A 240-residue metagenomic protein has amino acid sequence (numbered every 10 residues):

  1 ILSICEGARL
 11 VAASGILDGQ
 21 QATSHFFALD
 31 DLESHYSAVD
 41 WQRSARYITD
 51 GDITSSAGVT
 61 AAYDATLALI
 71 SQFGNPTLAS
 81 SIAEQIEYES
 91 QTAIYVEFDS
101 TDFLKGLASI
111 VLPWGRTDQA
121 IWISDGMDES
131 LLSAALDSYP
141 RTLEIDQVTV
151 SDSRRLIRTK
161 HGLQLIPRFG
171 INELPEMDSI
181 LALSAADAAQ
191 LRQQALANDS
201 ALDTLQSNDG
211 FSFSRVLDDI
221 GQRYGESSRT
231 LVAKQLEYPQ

Functional and structural regions predicted by a protein language model:
I1, R9-A13, L67-Q240: Extended, subdomain-level signal for the structured scaffold at the beginning of enzyme domains
I1-F27: Catalytic nucleophile loop
I1-I4, H25, V59, Y63 (+1 more regions): Solvent-exposed, acidic/flexible segments
I1-L2, T23, Q42, T54 (+1 more regions): Structural detector of well-ordered beta-strand residues that form the stable sheet scaffold of enzyme domains
D18-R43: A conserved active-site-flanking secondary-structure segment within enzyme catalytic domains
Q20, D50, M177-D178: Short, well-ordered alpha-helix to beta-strand connector turns
S37-A38, S56-G58, G162-L165: Short, surface-exposed amphipathic charged segments that create phosphate/polyanion-binding patches used for binding
D40-Q85: Contiguous mid-protein beta-loop-alpha structural module that forms a pocket-lining wall or clamp of enzyme active
